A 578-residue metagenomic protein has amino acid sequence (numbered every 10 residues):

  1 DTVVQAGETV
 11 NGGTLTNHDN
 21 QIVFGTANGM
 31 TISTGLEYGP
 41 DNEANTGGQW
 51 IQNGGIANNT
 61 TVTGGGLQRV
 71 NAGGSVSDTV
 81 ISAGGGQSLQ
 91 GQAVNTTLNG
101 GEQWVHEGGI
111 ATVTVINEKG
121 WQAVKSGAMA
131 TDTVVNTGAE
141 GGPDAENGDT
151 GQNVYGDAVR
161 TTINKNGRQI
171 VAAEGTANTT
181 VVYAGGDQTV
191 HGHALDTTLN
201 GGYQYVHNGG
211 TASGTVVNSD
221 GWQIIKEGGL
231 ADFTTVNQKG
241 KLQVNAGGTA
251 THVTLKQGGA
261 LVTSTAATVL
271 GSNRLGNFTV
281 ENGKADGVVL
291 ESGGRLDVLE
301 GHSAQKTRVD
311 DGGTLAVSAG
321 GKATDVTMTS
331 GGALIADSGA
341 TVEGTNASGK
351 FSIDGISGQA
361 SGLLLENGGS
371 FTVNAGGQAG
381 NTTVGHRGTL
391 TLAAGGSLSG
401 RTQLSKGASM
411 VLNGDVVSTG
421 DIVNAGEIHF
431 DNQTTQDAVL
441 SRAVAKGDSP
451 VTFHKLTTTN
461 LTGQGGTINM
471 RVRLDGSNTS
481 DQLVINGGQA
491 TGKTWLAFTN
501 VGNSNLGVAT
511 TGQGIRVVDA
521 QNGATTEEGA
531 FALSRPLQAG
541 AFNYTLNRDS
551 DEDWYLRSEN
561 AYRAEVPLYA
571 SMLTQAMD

Functional and structural regions predicted by a protein language model:
T2-V4, V10-L15, Q21-V23, A27-I32 (+37 more regions): Fold-core signature of tandem repeat domains
G12, T96, L270-N273, K306 (+5 more regions): Extracellular beta-solenoid/beta-roll
H18-N20, T46, A83-G84, E102 (+9 more regions): Short, hydrophobic/aromatic-rich segments at coil-to-beta transitions
L36, A83-G85, N117, A139 (+7 more regions): Short, solvent-exposed coil/turn segments at beta-strand boundaries
E37-N45, E140-D149, V439-A445: Intrinsically disordered, low-complexity Ser/Thr- and acidic-rich flexible linkers and loops, especially at boundaries
N42, G91, P143-G148, K493 (+2 more regions): Short, well-ordered strand-loop elements centered on a beta-strand within folded domains, enriched for acidic residues
I224, F278-G283, D297, S352 (+1 more regions): Short, composition-biased local secondary-structure segments
Y562-D578: Outer membrane beta-barrel translocator domains of Type V secretion systems
